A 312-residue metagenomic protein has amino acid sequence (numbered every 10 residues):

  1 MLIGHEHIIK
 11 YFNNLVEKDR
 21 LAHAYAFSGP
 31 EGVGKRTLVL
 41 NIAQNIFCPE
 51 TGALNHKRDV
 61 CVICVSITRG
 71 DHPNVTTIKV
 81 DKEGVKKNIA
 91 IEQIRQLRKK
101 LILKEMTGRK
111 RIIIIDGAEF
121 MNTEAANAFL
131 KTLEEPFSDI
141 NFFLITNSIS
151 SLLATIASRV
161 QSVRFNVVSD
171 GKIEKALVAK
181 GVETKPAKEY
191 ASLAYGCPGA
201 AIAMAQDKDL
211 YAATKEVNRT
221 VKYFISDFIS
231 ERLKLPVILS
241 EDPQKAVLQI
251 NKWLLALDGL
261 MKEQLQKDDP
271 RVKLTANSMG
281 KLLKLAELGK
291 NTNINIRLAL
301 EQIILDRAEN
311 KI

Functional and structural regions predicted by a protein language model:
M1-I115: P-loop/Walker A NTP-binding region and its immediately flanking N-terminal helices in P-loop NTPase folds
M1-N45, S66, S138-I140, S148-K252 (+2 more regions): Charged, glycine-rich active-site and insertion segments that engage polyanionic ligands
N13, R98-I102, L130, E134 (+2 more regions): Solvent-exposed, non-membrane alpha-helical residues enriched in polar/charged side chains
T77-K79, L144, S162-R164: Structural signal for conserved beta-strand scaffold positions within catalytic alpha/beta enzyme cores
G117-M121, S148-I149: Conserved Walker B
M121-N127: Conserved ATPase-coupling elements of RecA-like P-loop NTPase cores
N127-L144: Conserved catalytic/switch belt of AAA+ P-loop NTPases
